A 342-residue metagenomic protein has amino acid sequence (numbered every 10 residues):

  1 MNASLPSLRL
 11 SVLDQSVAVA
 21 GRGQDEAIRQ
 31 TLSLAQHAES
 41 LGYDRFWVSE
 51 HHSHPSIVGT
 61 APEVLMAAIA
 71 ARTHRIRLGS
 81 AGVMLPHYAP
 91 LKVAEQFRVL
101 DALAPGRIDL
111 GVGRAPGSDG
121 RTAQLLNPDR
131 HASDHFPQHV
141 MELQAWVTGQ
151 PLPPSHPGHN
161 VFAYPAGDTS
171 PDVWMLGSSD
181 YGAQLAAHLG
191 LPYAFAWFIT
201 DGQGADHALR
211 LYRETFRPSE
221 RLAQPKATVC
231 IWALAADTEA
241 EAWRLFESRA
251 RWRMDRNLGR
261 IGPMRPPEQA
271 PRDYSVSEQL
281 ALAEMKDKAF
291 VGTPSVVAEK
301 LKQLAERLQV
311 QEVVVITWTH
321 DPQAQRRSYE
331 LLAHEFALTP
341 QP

Functional and structural regions predicted by a protein language model:
M1-I76: N-terminal beta1-alpha1-beta2 module of alpha/beta enzyme domains
N2-L5, E39, M66-R75, D101-I108 (+3 more regions): Acidic (Asp/Glu)-rich catalytic clusters
N2-S4, R130-F162, Q203-Q311, P340-P342: An alpha-helical appendage that flanks or caps ligand/catalytic pockets
L5-Q24, P86-P151, D201: Flexible, glycine-rich active-site loops centered on histidine and acidic residues that chelate a metal or position
L10, A38, G42, E50 (+6 more regions): Conserved, mostly hydrophobic/aromatic
L10-D14, F46-V48, L78-A81, I108-V112 (+4 more regions): Hydrophobic faces of well-ordered beta-strands that scaffold small-molecule active sites in alpha/beta enzyme cores
D14-R29, V83-L91, G167-G177, M285-P294: Active-site mouth loops of central-metabolism enzymes
Y181-G202, A208: A conserved active-site cap/scaffold subdomain adjacent to cofactor or substrate pockets
